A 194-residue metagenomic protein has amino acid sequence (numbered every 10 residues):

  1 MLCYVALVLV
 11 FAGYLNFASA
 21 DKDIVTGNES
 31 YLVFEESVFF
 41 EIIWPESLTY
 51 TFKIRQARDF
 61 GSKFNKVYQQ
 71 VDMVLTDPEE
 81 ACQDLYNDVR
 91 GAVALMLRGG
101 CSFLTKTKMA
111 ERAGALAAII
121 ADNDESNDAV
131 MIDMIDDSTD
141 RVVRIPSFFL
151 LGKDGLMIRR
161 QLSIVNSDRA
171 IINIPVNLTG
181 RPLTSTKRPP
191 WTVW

Functional and structural regions predicted by a protein language model:
L2-L7, G13-W194: Structured lumen-facing ectodomains of secretory-pathway proteins
